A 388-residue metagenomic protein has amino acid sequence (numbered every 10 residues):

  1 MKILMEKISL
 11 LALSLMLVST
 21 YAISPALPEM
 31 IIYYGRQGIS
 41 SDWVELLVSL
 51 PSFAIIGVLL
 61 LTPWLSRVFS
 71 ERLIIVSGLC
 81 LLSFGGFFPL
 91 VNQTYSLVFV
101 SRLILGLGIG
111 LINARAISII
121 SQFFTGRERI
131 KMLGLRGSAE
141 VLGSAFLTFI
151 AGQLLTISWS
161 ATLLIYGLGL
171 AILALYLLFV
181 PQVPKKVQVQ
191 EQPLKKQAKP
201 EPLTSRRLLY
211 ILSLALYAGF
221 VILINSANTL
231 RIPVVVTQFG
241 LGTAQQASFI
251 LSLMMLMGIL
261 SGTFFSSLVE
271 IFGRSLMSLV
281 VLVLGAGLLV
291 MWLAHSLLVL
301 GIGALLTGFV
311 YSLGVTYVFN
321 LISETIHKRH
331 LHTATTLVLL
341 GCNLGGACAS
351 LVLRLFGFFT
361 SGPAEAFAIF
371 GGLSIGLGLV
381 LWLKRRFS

Functional and structural regions predicted by a protein language model:
G57-T94: Conserved MFS/SLC helix-loop-helix module at the cytosolic interface between two early adjacent transmembrane helices
V58-S70, S261-G273, G357: Helix-to-loop junctions at the C-terminal end of transmembrane segments in multipass secondary transporters
G85, S96-I104, L298-L306: Paired small-residue
Y95, S101-A139: Cytoplasmic helix-loop-helix junction between adjacent transmembrane helices in 12-TM secondary transporters
L111-F124, L313-H327: Intracellular juxtamembrane helix-capping segments at the cytosolic ends of symmetry-related transmembrane helices
L135-P181: Helix-loop-helix hairpin linking two adjacent transmembrane segments in secondary transporters
Y210-S252: Extracytoplasmic gate region of multi-pass secondary transporters
S323-T360: A late C-terminal transmembrane helix in Major Facilitator Superfamily
